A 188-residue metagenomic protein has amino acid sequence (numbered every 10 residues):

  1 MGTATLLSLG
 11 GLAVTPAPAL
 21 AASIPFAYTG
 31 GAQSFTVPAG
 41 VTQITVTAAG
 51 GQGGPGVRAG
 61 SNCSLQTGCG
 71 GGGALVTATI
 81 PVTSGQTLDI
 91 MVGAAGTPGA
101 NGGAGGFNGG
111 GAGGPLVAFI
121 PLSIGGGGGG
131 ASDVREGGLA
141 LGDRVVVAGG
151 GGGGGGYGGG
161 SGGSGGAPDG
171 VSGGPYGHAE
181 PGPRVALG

Functional and structural regions predicted by a protein language model:
M1-A21: Secretory targeting and sorting signals
A22-T29, G51: N-terminal leader/pro-regions and domain N-caps
Y28-A39: Surface-exposed ligand/attachment interfaces on beta-rich extracellular proteins
P38-T45, T83-T87: Extended extracellular/luminal ectodomain segments enriched in beta-structured repeat modules
G50-V134, G153-P183: Glycine-rich strand-loop-strand elements at beta-sheet edges
G85-D89, A140-V145: Loop/turn elements at helix/coil->beta-strand transitions in domains of secreted/extracellular proteins
E136-G138: Short acidic, glycine-rich loop/turn motifs
A148-G151: Short, structured patches in soluble enzyme cores that scaffold and shape functional sites
